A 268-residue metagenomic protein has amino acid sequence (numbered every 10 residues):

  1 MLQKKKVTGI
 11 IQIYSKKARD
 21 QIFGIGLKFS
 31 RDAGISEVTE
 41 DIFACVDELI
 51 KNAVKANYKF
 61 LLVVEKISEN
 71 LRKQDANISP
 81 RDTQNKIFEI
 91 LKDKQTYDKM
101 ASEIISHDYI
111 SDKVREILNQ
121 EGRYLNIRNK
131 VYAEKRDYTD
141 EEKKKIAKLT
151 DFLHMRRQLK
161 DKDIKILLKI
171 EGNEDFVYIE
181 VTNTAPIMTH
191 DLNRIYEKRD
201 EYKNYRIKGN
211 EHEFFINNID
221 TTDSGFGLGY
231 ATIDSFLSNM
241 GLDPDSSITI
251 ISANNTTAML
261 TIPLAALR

Functional and structural regions predicted by a protein language model:
M1-K162, A265-R268: Bergerat-fold GHKL ATPase/HATPase_c domain
Q3-V7, I166, D175-I179, T256: Short beta-strand element(s) in the Bergerat
L168-I170, I179-A185: Conserved DxG motif in ATP/Mg2+-binding regions
F176, I187, S252-M259: Glycine-rich nucleotide-binding loop
T182-T189, R194-Y196, L264-A266: Glycine-rich acidic phosphate-binding loop
D191-E213: Short conserved segment of the HATPase_c
R206-M240: Glycine-rich phosphate-binding loop
M240-I251: Glycine-rich ATP-binding loops of the HATPase_c
